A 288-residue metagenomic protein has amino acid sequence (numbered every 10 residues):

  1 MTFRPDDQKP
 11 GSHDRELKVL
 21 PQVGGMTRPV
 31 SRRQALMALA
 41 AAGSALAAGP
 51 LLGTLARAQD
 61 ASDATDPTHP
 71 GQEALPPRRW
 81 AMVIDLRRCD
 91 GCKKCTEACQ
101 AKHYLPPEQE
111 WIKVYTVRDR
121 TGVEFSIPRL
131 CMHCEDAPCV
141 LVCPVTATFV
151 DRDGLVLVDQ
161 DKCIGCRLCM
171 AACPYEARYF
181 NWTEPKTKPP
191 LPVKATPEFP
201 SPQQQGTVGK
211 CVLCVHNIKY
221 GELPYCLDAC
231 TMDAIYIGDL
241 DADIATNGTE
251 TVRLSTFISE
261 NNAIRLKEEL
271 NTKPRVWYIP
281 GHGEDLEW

Functional and structural regions predicted by a protein language model:
M1-V30: N-terminal secretory signal peptides
R15, V19, R28, Q34-A48: Extended surface/linker regions that mediate inter-domain or inter-protein docking in multi-component redox
P21-P29, G49-G91, T256-A263, E269-N271 (+2 more regions): C-terminal segment of N-terminal export signals and the immediately downstream linker at the start of the mature
M37-A48, L52, S62-M82, R87-R88 (+4 more regions): A structural preference for long, well-packed, hydrophobic secondary-structure segments
M82-H103, V123-T146, L157-E176, Q203-A229 (+3 more regions): Cysteine-centered iron-sulfur cluster-binding motifs in ferredoxin-type domains/subunits of redox enzymes
D153-G154, E184: Short glycine/acidic-rich loop motifs that flank beta-strands on beta-rich extracellular proteins
Y175-P200: Histidine/lysine/aspartate-rich catalytic loop segments that bind and position anionic ligands
K219-W288: Long, compositionally biased charged/polar accessory segments in the mid-to-C-terminal portions of proteins
